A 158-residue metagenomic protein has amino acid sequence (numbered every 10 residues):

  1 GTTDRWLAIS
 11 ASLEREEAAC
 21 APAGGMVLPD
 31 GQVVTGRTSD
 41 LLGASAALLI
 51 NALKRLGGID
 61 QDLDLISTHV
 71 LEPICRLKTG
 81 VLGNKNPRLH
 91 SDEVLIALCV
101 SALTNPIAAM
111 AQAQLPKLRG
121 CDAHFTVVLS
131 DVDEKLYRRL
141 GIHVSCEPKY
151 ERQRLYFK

Functional and structural regions predicted by a protein language model:
G1-A23: Short, basic/aromatic recognition patches
G1-A8, L42, A46, N105-A109: Electropositive phosphate-/nucleotide-binding environments in soluble metabolic enzymes
E14-A18, A52-I59, Q114-D122: Change "in soluble alpha/beta enzymes" to "in soluble alpha/beta proteins
C20-A23, D60-T68, D122: Flexible, glycine/charged-enriched surface loops at secondary-structure junctions
A23-V27, G31: Short beta-strand scaffold segments in enzyme catalytic cores
V34-T35: Generic structural signal for well-ordered beta-strand positions
D40-G57: A short, polar/charged loop-to-alpha-helix boundary motif
L63, L71-K158: C-terminal binding/interaction regions
